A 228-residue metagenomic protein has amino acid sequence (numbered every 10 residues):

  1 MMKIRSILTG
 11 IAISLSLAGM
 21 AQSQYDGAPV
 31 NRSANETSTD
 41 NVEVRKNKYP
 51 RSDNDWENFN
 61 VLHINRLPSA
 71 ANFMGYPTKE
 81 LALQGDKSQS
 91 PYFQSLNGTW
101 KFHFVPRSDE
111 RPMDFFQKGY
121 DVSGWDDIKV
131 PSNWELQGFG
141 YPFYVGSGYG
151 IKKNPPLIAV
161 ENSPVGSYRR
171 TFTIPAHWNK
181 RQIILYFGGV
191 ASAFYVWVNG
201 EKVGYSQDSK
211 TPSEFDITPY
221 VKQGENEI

Functional and structural regions predicted by a protein language model:
M1-D26: Bacterial Sec-dependent N-terminal signal peptides
K3, A12-S14, P91, Q182 (+1 more regions): Exposed boundary/loop context
I7, I128, Y205-S206: Short capping micro-motif at the N-terminus of alpha-helices
Q22-Y149, E227: Accessory carbohydrate-binding/adhesion or oligomerization-edge regions at the termini of glycan-active proteins
R32-E57, H63, D86-K87, K101-V105 (+4 more regions): Accessory beta-strand-rich segments of carbohydrate-active enzymes
G148-P156: Surface-exposed acidic, glycine/proline-enriched linker/cap segments that occur as 15-30-residue helix-coil
